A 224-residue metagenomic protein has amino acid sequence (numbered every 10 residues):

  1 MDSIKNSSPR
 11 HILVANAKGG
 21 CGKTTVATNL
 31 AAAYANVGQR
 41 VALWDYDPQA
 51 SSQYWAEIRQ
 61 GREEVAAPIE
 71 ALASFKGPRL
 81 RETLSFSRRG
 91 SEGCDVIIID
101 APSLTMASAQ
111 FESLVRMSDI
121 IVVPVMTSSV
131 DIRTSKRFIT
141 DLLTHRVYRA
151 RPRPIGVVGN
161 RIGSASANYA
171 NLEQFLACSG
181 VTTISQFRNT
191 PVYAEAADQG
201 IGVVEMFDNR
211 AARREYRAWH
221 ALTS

Functional and structural regions predicted by a protein language model:
I4-C21, T28-E112, A197-I201, E205: P-loop/Walker-type NTP enzyme "switch/lid" segment
R40-V41, I97, I121, R149-I155 (+1 more regions): Hydrophobic anchor at the start of a short beta-strand that flanks the dinucleotide cofactor-binding loop
S52, I98-D100, V123-M126, V157-N160: Conserved beta-strand segments of the P-loop GTPase G domain that flank and frequently precede/overlap
S108-S129: Inter-motif core of Ras-like GTPase G domains
R133-R151, N160: Conserved C-terminal guanine-recognition region of P-loop GTPase G domains, centered on the G4
R161-S166, E173-V204: Beta-strand-loop-alpha "switch" segments that mediate conformational coupling across diverse proteins
G200-S224: NTP-binding/hydrolysis catalytic cores, primarily Walker-type P-loop NTPases
